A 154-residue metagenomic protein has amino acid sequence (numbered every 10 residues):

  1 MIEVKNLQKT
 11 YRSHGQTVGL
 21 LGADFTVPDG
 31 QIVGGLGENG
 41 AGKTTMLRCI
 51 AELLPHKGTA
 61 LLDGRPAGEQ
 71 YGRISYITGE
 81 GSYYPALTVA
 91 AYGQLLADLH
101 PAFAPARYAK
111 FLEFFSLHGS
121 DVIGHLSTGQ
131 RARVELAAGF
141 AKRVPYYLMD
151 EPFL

Functional and structural regions predicted by a protein language model:
M1-V4, Q8-D29: A short, flexible loop at the N-terminus of ABC-type nucleotide-binding domains that lies
V33-E38: The feature captures the beta-strand-to-loop junction immediately N-terminal to the Walker
A41: ATP-binding Walker
T45-C49, R73: The short alpha-helix immediately C-terminal to the Walker A/P-loop
A51, G58-Q70: Conserved ABC transporter NBD signature motif
G79-V134: ABC-family P-loop ATPase nucleotide-binding domains
A141-P145: A short, proline-enriched helix->beta-strand linker immediately N-terminal to the Walker B motif in ABC-type P-loop
Y147-E151: Catalytic Walker B motif of ABC-type/P-loop ATPase nucleotide-binding domains
